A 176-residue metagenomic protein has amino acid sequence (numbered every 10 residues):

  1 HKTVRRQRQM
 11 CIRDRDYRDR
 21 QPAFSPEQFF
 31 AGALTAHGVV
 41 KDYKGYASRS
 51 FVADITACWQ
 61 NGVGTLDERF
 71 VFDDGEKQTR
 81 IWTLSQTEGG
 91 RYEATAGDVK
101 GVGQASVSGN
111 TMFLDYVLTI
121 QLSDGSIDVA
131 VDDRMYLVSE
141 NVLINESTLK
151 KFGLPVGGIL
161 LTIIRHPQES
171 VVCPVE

Functional and structural regions predicted by a protein language model:
H1-I12: Single conserved hydrophobic/aromatic residue that forms the stacking wall/gate of nucleotide- or nucleobase-binding
V4, Q28, C58, S85 (+2 more regions): Well-ordered beta-strand positions
Y17-A33: N-terminal helix-cap/turn-to-beta initiation motif at the start of protein domains
F30-G38, N145: A short, Trp-centered hydrophobic/proline-enriched beta-strand micro-motif
H37, K41-D124: Central antiparallel beta-sheet cores of small beta-barrel/beta-sandwich binding domains
A47-A53, S126-V131, P155-I159: Amphipathic hydrophobic-ligand
M112-S123, A130-R134, V142-S147: Surface-exposed interaction patches
D132, L137-E176: Glycine-rich, aromatic-bearing surface loops/beta-hairpins
